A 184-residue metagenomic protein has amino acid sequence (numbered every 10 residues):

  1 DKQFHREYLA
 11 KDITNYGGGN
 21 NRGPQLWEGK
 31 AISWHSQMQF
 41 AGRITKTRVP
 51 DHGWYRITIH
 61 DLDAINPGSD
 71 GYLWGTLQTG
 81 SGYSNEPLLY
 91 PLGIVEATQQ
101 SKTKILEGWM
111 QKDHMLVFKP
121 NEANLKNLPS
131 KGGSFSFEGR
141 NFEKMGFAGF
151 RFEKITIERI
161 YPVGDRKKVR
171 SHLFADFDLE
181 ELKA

Functional and structural regions predicted by a protein language model:
D1-A184: Low-complexity, glycine/serine/threonine/alanine-rich intrinsically disordered linker and propeptide segments
